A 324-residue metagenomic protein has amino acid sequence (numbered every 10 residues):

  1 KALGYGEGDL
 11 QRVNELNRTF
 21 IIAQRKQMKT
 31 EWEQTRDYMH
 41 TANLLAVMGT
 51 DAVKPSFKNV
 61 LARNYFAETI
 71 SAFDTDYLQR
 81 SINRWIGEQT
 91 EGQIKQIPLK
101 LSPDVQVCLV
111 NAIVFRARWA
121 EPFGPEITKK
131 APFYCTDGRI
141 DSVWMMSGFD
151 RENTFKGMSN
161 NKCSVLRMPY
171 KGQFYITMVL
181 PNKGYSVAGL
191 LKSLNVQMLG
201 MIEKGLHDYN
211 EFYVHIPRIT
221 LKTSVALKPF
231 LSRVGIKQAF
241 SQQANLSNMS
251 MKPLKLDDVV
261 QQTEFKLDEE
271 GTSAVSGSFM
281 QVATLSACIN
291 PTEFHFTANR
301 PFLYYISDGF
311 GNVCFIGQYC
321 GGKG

Functional and structural regions predicted by a protein language model:
K1-G6, I113-R118, S164, P169 (+1 more regions): His/Glu-rich zincin catalytic helix
A2, D9-G184, G189, K204-I289: Non-catalytic, conformational "gating/processing" segments within enzyme and secreted inhibitor domains
N195: Catalytic and substrate-binding regions of extracellular carbohydrate-active enzymes, especially polysaccharide lyases
Q261-G324: C-terminal soluble interaction/assembly domains
